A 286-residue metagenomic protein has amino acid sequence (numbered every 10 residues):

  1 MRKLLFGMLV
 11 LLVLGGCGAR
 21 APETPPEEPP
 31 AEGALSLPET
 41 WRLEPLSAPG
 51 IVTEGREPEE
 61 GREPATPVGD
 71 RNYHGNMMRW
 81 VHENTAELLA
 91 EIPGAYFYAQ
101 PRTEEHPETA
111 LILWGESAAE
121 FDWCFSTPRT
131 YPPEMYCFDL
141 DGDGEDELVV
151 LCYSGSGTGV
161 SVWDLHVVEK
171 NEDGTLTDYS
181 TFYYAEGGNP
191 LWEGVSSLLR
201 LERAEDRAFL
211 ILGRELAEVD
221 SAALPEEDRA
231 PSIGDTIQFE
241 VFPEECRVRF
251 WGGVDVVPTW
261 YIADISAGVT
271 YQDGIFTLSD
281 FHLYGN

Functional and structural regions predicted by a protein language model:
M1-L4: Positively charged n-region of N-terminal signal peptides that target proteins for export
F6-V10: Hydrophobic helical h-region of N-terminal Sec-dependent signal peptides in bacterial secretory/periplasmic proteins
G15-G16: C-terminal motif of bacterial Sec signal peptides marking the signal peptidase cleavage site
T24-E28, G33-F138, V150-N286: Beta-propeller-forming repeat regions
F138-D146: Residues in Ca2+-coordinating acidic/glycine-rich loops
